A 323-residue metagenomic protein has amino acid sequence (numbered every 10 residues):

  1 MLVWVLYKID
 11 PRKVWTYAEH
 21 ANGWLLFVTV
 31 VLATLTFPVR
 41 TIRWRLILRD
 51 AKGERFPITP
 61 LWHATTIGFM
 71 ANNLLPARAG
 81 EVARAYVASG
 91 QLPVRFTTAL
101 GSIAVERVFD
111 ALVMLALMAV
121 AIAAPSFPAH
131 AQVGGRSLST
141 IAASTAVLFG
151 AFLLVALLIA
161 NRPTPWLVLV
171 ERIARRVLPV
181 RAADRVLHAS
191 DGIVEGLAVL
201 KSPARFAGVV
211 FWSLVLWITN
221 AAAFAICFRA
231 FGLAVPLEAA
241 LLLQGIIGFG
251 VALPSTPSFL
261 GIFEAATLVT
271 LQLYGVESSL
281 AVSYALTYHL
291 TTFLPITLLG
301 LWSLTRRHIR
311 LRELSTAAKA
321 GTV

Functional and structural regions predicted by a protein language model:
M1-L48, A320-T322: Anchoring transmembrane alpha helix of integral membrane proteins
M1-T16, G68-L178, L260-V323: Transmembrane helix-loop-helix hairpins in multi-pass inner-membrane proteins
V14-N22, E54-I58, L92, E195-P203 (+1 more regions): Helix-boundary and loop/linker segments of multi-pass membrane transporters
V28-L32, G208-V215, I246: Alpha-helical transmembrane segments of MFS and MFS-like solute carriers/permeases
L32, G68-A77, F228-R229, Q244-E264: Transmembrane alpha-helix interface/packing and boundary motifs in multi-pass membrane proteins, characterized by
T41-T65, C227-L243: Membrane-embedded helical hairpins/re-entrant loop segments and their flanking transmembrane helices within multi-pass
P60-T66, M70, L169-I193: Juxtamembrane inter-helical linkers in multi-pass membrane proteins
D184-F231, V235-L237: Alpha-helical transmembrane segments and their immediate interhelical loop/hinge regions in multi-pass membrane
